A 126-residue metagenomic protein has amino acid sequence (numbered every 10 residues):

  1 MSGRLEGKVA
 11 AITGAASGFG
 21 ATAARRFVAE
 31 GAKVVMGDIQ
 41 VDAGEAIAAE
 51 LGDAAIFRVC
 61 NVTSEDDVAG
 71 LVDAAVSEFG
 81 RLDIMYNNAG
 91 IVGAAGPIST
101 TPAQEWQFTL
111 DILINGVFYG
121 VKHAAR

Functional and structural regions predicted by a protein language model:
G3-V35: Canonical Rossmann dinucleotide-binding motif of NAD(H)/NADP(H)-dependent dehydrogenases/reductases, specifically
E30-A46: Conserved glycine-rich Rossmann-like NAD(P)H-binding loop of the short-chain dehydrogenase/reductase
V41-D42, V59-G70, A103: The beta1-alpha1 cofactor-binding region of Rossmann-like NAD(H)/NADP(H)-dependent oxidoreductases
D83-I84, Q107: Conserved catalytic-site loops of classical short-chain dehydrogenases/reductases
A89-A94: Conserved NAD(P)H cofactor-binding loop of Rossmann-fold oxidoreductase domains
G96-I98, E105-L110: Substrate-binding pocket helix/loop in short-chain dehydrogenase/reductase
V121-K122: A short, exposed helix-loop element centered on a Lys and neighboring polar residues
